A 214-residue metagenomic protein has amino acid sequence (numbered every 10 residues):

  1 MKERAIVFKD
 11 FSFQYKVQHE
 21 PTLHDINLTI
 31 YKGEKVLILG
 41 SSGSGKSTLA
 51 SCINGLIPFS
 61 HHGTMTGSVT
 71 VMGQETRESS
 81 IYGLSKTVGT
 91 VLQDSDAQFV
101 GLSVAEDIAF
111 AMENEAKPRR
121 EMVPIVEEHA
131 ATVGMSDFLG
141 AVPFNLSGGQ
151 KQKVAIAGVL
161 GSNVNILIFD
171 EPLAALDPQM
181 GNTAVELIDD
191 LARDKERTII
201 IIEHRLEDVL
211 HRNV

Functional and structural regions predicted by a protein language model:
M1-F8, F13-D25, I57-H62, E78-S80: A short, flexible loop at the N-terminus of ABC-type nucleotide-binding domains that lies
H62-Q74: Conserved ABC transporter NBD signature motif
R120-F138: Conserved ABC ATPase "signature" region
V142-L146, Q150: Conserved ABC ATPase signature
I156: Hydrophobic anchor residue at the start of the ABC signature
L167-D170: Catalytic Walker B motif of ABC-type/P-loop ATPase nucleotide-binding domains
P178-M180: Helix N-cap at the start of a conserved alpha-helix in ABC-type nucleotide-binding domains
